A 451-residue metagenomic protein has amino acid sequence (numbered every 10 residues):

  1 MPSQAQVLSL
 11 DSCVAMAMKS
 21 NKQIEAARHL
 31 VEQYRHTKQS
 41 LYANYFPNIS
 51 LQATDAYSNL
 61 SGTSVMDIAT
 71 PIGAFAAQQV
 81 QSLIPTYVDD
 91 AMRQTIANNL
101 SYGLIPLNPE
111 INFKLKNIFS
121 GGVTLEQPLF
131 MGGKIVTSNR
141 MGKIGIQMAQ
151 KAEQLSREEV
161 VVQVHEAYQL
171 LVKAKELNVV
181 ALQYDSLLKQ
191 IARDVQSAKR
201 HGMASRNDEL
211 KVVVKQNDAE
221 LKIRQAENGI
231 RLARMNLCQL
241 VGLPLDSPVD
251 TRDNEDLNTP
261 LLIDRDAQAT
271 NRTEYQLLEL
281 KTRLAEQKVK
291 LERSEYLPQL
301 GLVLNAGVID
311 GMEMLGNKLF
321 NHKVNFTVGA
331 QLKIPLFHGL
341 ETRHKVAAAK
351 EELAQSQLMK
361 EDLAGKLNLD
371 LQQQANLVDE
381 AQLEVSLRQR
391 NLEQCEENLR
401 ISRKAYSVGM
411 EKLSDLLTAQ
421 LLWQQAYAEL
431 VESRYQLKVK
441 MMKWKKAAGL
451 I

Functional and structural regions predicted by a protein language model:
S3-T63, L129, M203, L245 (+3 more regions): Bacterial Sec-pathway N-terminal export signals of envelope proteins
S12, H36, K151-T270, L377 (+2 more regions): Periplasmic alpha-helical coiled-coil/stalk elements that build and connect Gram-negative outer-membrane
V14-M18, T70-I105, L243-N305: Amphipathic alpha-helical coiled-coil scaffold segments and their short linker/junction regions
E25, N48-T63, P109-K116, E126-L155 (+4 more regions): Small/polar (Gly/Ser/Thr/Ala-rich) solvent-exposed segments that form structured loops/beta-strands/short helices used
A26-L41, S156, V162-V179, S197 (+5 more regions): Amphipathic alpha-helical coiled-coil segments
Y42, E126, R293, Q331-K333: Transmembrane beta-barrel domains of outer membrane proteins
Q52-V123, N254-T259, N305-I334: Small/polar, glycine/serine/threonine/aspartate-rich low-complexity segments that form flexible
I118-S120, E166, K211, Q299 (+1 more regions): Transmembrane beta-barrel architecture of outer-membrane proteins
